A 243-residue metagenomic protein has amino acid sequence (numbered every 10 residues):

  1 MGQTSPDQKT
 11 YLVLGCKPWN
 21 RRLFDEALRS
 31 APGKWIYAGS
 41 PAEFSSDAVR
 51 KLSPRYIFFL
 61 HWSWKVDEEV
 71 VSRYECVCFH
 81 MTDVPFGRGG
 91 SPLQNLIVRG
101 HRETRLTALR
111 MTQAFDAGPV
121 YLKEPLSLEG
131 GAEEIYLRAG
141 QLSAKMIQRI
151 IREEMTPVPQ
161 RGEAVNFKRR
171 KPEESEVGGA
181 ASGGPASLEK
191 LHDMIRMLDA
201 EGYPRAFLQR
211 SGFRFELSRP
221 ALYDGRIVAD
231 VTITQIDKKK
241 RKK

Functional and structural regions predicted by a protein language model:
M1-K243: One-carbon transfer enzymes
